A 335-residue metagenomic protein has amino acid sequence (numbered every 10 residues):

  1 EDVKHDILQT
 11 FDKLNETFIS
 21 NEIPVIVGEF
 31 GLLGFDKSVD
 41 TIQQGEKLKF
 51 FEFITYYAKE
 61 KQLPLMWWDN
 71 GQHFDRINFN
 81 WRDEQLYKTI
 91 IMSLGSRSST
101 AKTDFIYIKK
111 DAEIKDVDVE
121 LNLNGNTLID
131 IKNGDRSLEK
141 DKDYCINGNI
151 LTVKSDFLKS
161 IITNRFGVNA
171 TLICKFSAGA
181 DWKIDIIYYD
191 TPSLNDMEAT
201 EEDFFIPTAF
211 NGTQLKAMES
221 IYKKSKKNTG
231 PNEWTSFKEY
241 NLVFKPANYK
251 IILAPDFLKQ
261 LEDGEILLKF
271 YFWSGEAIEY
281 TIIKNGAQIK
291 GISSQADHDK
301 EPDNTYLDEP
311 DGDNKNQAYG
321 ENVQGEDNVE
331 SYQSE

Functional and structural regions predicted by a protein language model:
E1-T55: Extracellular glycoside hydrolase catalytic/binding regions
K37-D130, G134: Aromatic-rich peripheral "rim/lid" segments of glycoside hydrolase catalytic domains that contact and position glycan
G95-S137, L194-E233: Solvent-exposed, low-complexity, repeat-rich "mucin-like" stalks and linkers
R136-K154, W234-Y249: Extracellular/luminal ectodomains and secreted, surface-exposed scaffolds of diverse proteins
F157-V168, P255-G264: Surface-exposed, short loops/turns at beta-strand junctions within beta-sandwich domains
F166-A178, G264-F272: A short beta-strand micro-motif common to beta-rich folds, especially ectodomain repeats
A180-D190, E276-A287: Edge beta-strands of extracellular beta-sandwich domains
I186-P207, A287-D299: Low-complexity, Pro/Ser/Thr- and charge-rich linker/hinge segments at domain boundaries
